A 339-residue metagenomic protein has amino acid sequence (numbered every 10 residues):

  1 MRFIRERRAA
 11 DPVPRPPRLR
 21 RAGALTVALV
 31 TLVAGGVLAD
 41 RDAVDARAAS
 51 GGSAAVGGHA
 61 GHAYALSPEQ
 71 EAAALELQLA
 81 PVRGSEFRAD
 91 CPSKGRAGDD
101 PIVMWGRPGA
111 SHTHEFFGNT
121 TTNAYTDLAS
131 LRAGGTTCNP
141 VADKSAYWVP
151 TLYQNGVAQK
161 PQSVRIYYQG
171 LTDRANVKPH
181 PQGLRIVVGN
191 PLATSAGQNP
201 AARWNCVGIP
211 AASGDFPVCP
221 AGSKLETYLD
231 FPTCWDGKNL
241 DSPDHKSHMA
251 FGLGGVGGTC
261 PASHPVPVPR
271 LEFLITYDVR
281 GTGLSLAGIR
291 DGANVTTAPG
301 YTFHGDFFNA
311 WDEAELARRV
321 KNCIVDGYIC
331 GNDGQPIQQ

Functional and structural regions predicted by a protein language model:
M1-D45: Secretory targeting and sorting signals
T31, D40-D42, I102-W105, T233: Generic hydrophobic/packing signal
D42-A54: Ser/Thr/Pro/Gly-rich low-complexity linker/stalk segments immediately outside membranes or between
G51-S111, E115-L229, D236-Q339: Primary mode marks residue(s) on the alpha4-beta5-alpha5 output face of response regulator receiver
